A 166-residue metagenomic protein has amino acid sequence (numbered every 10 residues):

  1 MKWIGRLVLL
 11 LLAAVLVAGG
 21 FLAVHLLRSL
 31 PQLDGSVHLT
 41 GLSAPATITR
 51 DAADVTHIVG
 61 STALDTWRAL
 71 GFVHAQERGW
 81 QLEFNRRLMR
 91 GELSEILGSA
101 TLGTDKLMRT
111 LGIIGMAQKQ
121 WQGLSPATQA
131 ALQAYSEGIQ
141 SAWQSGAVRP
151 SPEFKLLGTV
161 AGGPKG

Functional and structural regions predicted by a protein language model:
M1-L39: N-terminal type II signal-anchor transmembrane helix that functions as the membrane-insertion/stop-transfer segment
H25-T47, A53-G166: Flexible, non-catalytic peripheral segments of proteins
